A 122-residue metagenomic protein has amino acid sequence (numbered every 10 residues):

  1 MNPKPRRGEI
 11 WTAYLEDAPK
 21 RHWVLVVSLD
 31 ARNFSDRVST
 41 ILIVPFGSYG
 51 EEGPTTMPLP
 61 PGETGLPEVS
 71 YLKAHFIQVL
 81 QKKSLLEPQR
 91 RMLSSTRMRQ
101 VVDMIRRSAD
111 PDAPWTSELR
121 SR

Functional and structural regions predicted by a protein language model:
Y14, P19-G62: Compact nucleic-acid interaction/catalytic patches
G62-R122: C-terminal terminal-subdomain/extension
